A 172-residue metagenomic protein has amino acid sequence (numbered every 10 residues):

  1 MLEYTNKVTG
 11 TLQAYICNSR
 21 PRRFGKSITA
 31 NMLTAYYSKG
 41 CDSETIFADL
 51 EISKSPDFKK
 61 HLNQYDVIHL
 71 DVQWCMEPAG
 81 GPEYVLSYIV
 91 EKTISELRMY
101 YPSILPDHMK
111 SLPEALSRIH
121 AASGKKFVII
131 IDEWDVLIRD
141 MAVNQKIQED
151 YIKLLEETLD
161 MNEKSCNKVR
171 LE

Functional and structural regions predicted by a protein language model:
M1-E172: Phosphate-binding site recognition
